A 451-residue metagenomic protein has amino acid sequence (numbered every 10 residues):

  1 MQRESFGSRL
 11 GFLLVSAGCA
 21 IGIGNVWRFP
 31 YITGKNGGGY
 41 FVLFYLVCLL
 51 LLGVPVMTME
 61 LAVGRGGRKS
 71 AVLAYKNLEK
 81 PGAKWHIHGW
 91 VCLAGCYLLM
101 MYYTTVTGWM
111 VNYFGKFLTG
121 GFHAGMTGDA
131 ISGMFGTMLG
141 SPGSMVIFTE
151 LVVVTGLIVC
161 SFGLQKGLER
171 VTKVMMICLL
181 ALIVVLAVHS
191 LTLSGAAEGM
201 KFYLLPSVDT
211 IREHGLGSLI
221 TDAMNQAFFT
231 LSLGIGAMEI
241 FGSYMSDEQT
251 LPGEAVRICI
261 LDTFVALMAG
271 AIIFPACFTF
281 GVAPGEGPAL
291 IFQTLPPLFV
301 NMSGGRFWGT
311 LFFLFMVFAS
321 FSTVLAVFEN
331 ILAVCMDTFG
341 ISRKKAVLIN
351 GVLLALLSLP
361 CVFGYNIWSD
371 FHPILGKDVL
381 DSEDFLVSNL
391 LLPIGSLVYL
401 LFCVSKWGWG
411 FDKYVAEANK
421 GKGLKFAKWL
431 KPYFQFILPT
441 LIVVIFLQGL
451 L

Functional and structural regions predicted by a protein language model:
M1-W27, V56-L61, R65-I87, S246-T250 (+1 more regions): Membrane-interface "cap" regions at the ends of multi-pass membrane proteins
Q2-F6, E169, K173-F321, L325 (+1 more regions): Membrane-embedded translocation segments of transport machinery
R3-E4, I32-N36, G66-V91, T104-Q165 (+5 more regions): Inter-helical loop and helix-membrane interface segments of multi-pass membrane transporters/permeases
E4, G34-M59, S144-M145, L391-P393: Extracellular loop-to-transmembrane helix junctions
G11-C48, G236-G242, G253-V256, I260-L261: Transmembrane helix-boundary motif of multi-pass solute transporters/channels
G11-L13, C19, V146-I147, L261-L267 (+4 more regions): Loop-to-transmembrane helix boundary motifs in multi-pass membrane proteins
I32-N36, K84-M100, G136-G140, L151-M175 (+3 more regions): Membrane-water interface regions at transmembrane-helix termini and the short interhelical loops of multi-pass membrane
H88-L93, F339-G351, S382-I442: C-terminal membrane-solvent junction of multi-pass transporters and transport-like membrane proteins
